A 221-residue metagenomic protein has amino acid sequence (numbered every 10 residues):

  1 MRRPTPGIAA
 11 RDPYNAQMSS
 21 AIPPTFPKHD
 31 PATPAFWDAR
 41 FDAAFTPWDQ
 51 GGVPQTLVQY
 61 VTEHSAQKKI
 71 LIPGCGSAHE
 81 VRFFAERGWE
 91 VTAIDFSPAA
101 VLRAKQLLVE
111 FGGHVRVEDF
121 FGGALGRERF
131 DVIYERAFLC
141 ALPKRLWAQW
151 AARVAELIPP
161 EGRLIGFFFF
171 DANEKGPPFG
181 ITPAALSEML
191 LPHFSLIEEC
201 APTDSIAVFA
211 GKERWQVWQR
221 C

Functional and structural regions predicted by a protein language model:
M1-Q17: N-terminal amphipathic/basic-hydrophobic helices that include classical n-h-c signal peptides and signal-anchor
N15-L71, G76-E128, K144-C221: Class I (Rossmann-like) S-adenosyl-L-methionine-dependent methyltransferase catalytic domain, capturing the SAM-binding
D131: Conserved acidic residues
Y134: A conserved beta-strand element that flanks and buttresses the S-adenosyl-L-methionine
A137, A141: Short catalytic micro-motifs in class I SAM-dependent methyltransferases
